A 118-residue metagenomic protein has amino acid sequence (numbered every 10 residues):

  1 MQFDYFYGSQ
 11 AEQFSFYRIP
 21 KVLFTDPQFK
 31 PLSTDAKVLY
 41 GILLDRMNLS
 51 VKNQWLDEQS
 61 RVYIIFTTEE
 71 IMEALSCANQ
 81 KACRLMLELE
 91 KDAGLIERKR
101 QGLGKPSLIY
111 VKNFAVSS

Functional and structural regions predicted by a protein language model:
M1-E69: Short recognition helix of helix-turn-helix/winged-helix DNA-binding domains
M47-V111: Winged helix-turn-helix DNA-binding recognition segment
A115-S118: Charged low-complexity intrinsically disordered patches
